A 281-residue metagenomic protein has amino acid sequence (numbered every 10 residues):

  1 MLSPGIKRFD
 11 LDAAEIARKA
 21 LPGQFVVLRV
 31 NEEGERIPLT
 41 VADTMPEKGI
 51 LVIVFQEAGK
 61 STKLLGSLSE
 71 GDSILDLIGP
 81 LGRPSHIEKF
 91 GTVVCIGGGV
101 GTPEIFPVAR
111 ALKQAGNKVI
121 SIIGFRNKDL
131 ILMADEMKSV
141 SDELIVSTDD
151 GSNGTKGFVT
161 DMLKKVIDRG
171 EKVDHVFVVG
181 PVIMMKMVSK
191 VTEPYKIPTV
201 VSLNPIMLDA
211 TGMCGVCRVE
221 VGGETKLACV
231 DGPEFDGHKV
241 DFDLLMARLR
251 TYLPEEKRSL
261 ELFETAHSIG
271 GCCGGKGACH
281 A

Functional and structural regions predicted by a protein language model:
M1-E70: Ferredoxin-reductase
M1-P22, N31-R36, E88-T92, Q114-K118 (+4 more regions): Iron-sulfur (Fe-S) cluster-binding modules
L28, D76-L77, V219: A generic structural signal for residues embedded in beta-strands
N31, G79-P80, G222: Short, surface-exposed secondary-structure boundary micro-motifs
G34-D43, L81-G91, A228-C229: Short, Lys/Arg- and Gly-enriched loop/turn segments at beta-strand edges
K60-L208: FNR/FR-type flavoprotein reductase catalytic core
E104, V182, N204-E234, H267-A281: Local cysteine-cluster metal-coordination motifs and their immediate loop/turn environment, predominantly Fe-S cluster
